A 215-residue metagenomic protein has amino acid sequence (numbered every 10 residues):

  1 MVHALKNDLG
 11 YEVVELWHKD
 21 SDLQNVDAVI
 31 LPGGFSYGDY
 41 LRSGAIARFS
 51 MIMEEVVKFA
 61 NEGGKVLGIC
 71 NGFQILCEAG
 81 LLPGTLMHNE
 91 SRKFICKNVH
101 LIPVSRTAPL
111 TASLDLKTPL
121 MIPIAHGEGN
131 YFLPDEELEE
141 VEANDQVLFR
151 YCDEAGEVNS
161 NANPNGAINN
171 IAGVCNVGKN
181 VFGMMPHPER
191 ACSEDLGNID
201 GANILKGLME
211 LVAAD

Functional and structural regions predicted by a protein language model:
M1-I69, L76-I95, I102, L133 (+5 more regions): N-terminal beta1-alpha1 cap of cysteine-dependent amidohydrolase-like domains
D20, A108, D153: Residue-level detector of flexible, active-site-proximal loop/helix-junction positions within diverse enzyme catalytic
G72-F73, T107: Short, flexible active-site-adjacent loop segments at beta-strand->alpha-helix junctions, enriched in small/polar
M87-L120, I124-A125: Alpha/beta-hydrolase-fold enzymes
T111-D215: C-terminal and late-domain segments of enzyme folds
